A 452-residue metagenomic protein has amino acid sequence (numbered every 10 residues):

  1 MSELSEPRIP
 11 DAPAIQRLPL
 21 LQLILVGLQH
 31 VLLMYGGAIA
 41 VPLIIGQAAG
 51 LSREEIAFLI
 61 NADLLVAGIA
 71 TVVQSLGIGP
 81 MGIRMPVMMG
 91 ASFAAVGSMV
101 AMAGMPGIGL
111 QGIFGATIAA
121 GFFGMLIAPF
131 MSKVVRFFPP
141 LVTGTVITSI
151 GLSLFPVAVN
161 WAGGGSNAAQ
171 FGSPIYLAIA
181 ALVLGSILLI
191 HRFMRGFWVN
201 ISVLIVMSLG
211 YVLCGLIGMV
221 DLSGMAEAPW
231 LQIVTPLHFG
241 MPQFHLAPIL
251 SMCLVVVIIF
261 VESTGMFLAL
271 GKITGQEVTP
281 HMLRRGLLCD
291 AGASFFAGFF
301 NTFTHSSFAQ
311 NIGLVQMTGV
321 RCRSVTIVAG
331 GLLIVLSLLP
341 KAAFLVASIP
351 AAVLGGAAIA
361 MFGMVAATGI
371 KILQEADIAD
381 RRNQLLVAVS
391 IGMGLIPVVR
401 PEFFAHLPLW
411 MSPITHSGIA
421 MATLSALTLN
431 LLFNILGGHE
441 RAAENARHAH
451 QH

Functional and structural regions predicted by a protein language model:
M1-V26, L222-L237, I273-Q276, G286 (+1 more regions): Intrinsically disordered, low-complexity non-transmembrane regions of multi-pass membrane transporters
S2-P86, A94-P106: N-terminal signal-anchor module of multipass membrane proteins
S2-R8, A38-P42, G46, L182-F193 (+6 more regions): Juxtamembrane interface elements at the cytosolic ends of transmembrane helices in multi-pass membrane proteins
L20, G46-R84, S251-R323, A446-H452: Membrane-embedded helical hairpins/re-entrant loop segments and their flanking transmembrane helices within multi-pass
L21-M34, A38, G172-L184, S202 (+3 more regions): Hydrophobic, membrane-embedded alpha-helices of multi-pass small-molecule transporters
F58, P80-A94, R136-T145, W198-L204 (+4 more regions): Short, non-helical or kinked segments that cap or interrupt transmembrane helices
M102-D221, A329-G330, I334-A443: Membrane-embedded alpha-helical modules
I175-A178, G240-P248, V278-G286, V320-S324 (+2 more regions): Membrane-interfacial loop-to-helix junctions in multi-pass transporters
